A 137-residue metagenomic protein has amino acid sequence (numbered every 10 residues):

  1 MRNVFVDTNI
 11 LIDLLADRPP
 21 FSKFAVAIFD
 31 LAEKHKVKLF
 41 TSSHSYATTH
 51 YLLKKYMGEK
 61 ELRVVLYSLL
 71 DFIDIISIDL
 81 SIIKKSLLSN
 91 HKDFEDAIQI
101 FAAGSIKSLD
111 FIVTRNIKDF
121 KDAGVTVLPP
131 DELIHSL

Functional and structural regions predicted by a protein language model:
M1-T41, Y56-V64, D122, I134-L137: Short, well-structured N-terminal submotif of metal-dependent ribonuclease cores
N3, G104-L137: Acidic, PIN/NYN-like endoribonuclease modules and their adjacent C-terminal/linker elements
V6, D71, K107: Structured loop/turn residues at beta-strand edges in well-structured enzyme cores
L15, L87-N90, G124: Short, flexible helix/strand-to-coil boundary loops that buttress conserved ligand/catalytic motifs in alpha/beta
V26, H44-D74, D79-I82: Active-site-proximal, substrate-binding regions of enzyme catalytic domains and RNA-binding/basic surfaces
D74-R115: Active-site neighborhoods of divalent-metal-dependent phosphate/nucleic-acid chemistry enzymes
